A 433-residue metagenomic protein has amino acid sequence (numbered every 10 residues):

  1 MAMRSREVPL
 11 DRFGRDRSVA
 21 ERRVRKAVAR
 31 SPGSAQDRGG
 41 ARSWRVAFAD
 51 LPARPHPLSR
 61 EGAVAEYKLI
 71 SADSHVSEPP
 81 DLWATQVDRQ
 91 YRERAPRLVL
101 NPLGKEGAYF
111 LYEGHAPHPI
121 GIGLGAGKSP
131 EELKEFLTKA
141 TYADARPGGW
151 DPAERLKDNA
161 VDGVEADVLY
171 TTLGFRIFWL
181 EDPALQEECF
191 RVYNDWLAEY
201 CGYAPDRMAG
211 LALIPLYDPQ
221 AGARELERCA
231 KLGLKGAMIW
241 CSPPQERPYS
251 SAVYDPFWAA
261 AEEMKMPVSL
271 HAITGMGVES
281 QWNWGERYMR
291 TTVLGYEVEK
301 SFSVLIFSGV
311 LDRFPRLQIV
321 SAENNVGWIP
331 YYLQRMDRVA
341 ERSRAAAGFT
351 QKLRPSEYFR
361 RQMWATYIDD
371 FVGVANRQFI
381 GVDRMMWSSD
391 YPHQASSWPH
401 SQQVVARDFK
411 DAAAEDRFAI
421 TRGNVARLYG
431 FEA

Functional and structural regions predicted by a protein language model:
A2-A49, A53: Compositionally biased, low-complexity flexible segments
W44, F48, R54-K68, E78-S129 (+10 more regions): Mid-to-C-terminal alpha-helical segments outside catalytic/metal-binding sites
L69-A72, N159, A166-T171, S269-H271 (+1 more regions): A structural signal for short, well-ordered beta-strand segments and their strand-loop junctions that often border
I70-S74, D151, A184, I214-A221: Alpha-helical scaffold segments that form or flank carboxylate-/histidine-based iron centers
T138-P147, K157-L180, R207-P215, K235-I239: Divalent metal-dependent hydrolysis catalytic cores, especially in the metallo-beta-lactamase
L180-L185, T291: Glycine-rich phosphate-binding "P-loop"
A184-Y200: Active-site-proximal gating segment of KS-fold condensing enzymes and close homologs
E188, C201-A209, I214, P219-M386: Catalytic pocket-lining loop regions of alpha/beta-barrel enzymes, especially the amidohydrolase/enolase/GH5 lineages
